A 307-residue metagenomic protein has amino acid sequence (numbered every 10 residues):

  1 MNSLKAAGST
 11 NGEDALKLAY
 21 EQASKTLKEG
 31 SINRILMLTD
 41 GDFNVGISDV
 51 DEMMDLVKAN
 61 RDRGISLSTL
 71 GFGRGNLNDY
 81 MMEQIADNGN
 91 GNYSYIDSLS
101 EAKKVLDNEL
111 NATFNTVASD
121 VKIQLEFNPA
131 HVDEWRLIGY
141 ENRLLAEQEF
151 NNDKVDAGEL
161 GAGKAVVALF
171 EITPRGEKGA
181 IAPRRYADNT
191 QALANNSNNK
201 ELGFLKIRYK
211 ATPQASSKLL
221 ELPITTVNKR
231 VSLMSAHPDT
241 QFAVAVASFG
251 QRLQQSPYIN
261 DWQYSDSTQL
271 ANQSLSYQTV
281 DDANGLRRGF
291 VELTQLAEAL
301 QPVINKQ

Functional and structural regions predicted by a protein language model:
M1-V121, A180-N195, D281, L286 (+1 more regions): Exposed acidic/Ser/Thr-rich ligand/metal-binding surfaces
M37-T39, G71, L125-F127, E171-P174 (+1 more regions): Flexible glycine-/small-residue-rich
G41-F43, R74, S100, A130 (+3 more regions): Short, glycine-/Ser/Thr-/acidic-enriched flexible segments
S66, N88-D97, A102-A165, L169-E171: Polar, glycine-rich mid-to-C-terminal structural blocks that act as macromolecule-binding/assembly scaffolds
Y140-V166, I172-Q307: Long, acidic serine/threonine- and proline-rich intrinsically disordered regions
